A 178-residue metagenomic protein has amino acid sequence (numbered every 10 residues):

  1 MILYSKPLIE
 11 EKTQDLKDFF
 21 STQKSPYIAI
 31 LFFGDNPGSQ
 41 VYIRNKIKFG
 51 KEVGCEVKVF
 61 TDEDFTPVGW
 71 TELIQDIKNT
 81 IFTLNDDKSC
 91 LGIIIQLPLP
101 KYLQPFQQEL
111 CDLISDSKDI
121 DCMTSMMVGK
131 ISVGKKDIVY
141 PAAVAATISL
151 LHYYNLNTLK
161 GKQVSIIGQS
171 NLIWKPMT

Functional and structural regions predicted by a protein language model:
M1-S25: Positively charged, low-complexity intrinsically disordered leader regions
I2-L3, G92-Q163: Anion-binding alpha/beta catalytic cores of soluble intermediary-metabolism enzymes, centered on
S25-Y27, K162-Q163: Residues that mark the start of a beta-strand
A29-F32, I94-Q96, S165-I166: Short glycine-rich or small-residue beta-strand-to-loop segments that form or flank ligand, phosphate, metal/Fe-S
F33-K51, P67-G69, K135-T178: Glycine-rich phosphate/diphosphate-binding loop of Rossmann-like nucleotide-binding domains
G34, K58-L73: Short beta->alpha junction loops
Y42-I47, N79-T83, F106-E109: Glycine-rich loop at the start of a catalytic domain that most often binds anionic cofactors/ligands
I74-K88: Short, well-structured alpha-helical segments in soluble
